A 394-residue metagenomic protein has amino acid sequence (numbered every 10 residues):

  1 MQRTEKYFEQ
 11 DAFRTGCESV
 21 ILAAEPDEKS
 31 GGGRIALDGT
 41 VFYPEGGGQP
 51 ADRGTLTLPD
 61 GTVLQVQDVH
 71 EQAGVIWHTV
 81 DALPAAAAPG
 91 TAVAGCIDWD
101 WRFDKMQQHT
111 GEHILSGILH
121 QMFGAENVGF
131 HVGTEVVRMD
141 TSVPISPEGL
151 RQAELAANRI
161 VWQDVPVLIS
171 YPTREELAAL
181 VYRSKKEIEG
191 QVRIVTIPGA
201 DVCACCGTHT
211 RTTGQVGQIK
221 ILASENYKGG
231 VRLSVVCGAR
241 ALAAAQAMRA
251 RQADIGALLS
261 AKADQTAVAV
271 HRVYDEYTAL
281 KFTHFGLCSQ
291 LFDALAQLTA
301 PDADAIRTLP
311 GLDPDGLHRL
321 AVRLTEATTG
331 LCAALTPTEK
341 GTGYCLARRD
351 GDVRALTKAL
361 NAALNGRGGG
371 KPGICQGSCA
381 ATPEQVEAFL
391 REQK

Functional and structural regions predicted by a protein language model:
M1-K394: A glycine- and charged-residue-rich anion-binding loop/surface
